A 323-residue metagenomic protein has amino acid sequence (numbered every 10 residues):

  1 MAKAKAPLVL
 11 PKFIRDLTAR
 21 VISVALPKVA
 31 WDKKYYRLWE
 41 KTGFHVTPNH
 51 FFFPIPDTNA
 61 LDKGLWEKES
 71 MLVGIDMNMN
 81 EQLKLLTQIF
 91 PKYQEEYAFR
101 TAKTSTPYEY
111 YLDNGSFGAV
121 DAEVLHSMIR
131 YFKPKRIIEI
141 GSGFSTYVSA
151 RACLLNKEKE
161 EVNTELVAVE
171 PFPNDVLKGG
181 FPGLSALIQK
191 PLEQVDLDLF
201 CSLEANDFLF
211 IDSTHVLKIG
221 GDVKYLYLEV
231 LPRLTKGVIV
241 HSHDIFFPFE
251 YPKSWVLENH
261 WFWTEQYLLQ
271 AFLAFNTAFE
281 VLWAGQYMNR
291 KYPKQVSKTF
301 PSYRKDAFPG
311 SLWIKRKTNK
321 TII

Functional and structural regions predicted by a protein language model:
A2-I138, F144-H241, I245-I323: A short alpha-helical cap/connector motif
